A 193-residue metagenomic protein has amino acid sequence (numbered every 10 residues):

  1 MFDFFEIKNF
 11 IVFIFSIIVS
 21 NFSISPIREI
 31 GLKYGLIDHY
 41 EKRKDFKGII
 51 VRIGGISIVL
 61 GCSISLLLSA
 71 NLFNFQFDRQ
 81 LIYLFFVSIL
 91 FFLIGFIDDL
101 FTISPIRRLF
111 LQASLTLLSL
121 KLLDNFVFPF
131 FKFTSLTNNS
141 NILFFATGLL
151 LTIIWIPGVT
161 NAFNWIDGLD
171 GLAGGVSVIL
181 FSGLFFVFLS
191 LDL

Functional and structural regions predicted by a protein language model:
F2-L193: "…together with the soluble PPM/PP2C metallo-phosphatase catalytic core" -> "…together with the soluble PPM/PP2C
